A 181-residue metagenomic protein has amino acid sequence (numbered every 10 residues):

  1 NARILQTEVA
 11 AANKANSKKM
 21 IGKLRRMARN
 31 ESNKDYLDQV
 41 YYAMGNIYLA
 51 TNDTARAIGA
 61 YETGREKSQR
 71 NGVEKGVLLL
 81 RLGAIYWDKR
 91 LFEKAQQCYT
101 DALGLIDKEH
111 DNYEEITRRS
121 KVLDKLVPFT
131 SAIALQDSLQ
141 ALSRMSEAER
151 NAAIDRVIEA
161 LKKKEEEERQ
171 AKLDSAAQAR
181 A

Functional and structural regions predicted by a protein language model:
N1-A181: Acidic, polar-rich low-complexity tracts and alpha-helical solenoid repeat scaffolds
